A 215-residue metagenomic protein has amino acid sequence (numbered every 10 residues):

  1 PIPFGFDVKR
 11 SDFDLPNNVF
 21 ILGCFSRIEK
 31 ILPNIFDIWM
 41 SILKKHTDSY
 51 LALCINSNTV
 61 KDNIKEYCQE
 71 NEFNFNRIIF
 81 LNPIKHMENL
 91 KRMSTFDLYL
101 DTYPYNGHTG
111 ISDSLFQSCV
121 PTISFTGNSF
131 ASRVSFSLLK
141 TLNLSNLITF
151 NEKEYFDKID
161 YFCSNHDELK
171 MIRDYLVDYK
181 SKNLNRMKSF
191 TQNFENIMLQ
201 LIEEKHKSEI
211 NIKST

Functional and structural regions predicted by a protein language model:
P1-K85, S94, Q200: Conserved catalytic-core segment of nucleotide-activated headgroup transferases in glycan assembly
D7, K65, L90, I111 (+1 more regions): Short glycine-/small-residue-rich flexible loop motifs, especially phosphate/cofactor-binding loops
D14-N17, L115-F116, F194: A structural signal for short secondary-structure junctions
S26-I28, S41, C54-N56, K61-Y67 (+1 more regions): C-terminal amphipathic helix plus adjacent low-complexity, charged tail appended to glycosyltransferase catalytic
I31, V60, E88, A131 (+1 more regions): Short phosphate-engaging motifs
P33, M87, E152-K153, K188: Residues in well-ordered alpha-helical elements
I84-M87, N106-G107: Short acidic loop-to-helix transition motifs that present clustered carboxylates
M93-S94, L98, T102-M187: Catalytic binding pocket for nucleotide-activated donors in carbohydrate/polymer assembly enzymes
